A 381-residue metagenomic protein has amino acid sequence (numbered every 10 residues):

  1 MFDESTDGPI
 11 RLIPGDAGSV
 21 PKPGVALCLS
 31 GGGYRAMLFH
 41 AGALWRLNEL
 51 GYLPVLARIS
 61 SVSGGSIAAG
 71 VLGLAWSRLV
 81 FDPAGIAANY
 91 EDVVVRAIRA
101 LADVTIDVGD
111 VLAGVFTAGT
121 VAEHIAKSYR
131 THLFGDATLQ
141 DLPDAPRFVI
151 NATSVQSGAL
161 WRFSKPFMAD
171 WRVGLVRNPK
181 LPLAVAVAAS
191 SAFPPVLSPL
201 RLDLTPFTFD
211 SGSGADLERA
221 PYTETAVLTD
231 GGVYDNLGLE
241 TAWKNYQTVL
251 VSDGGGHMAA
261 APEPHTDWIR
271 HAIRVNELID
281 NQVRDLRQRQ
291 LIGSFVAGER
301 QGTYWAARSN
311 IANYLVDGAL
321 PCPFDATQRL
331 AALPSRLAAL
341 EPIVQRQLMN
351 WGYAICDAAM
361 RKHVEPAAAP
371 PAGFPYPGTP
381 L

Functional and structural regions predicted by a protein language model:
M1-P21: N-terminal charged/capping segments associated with class I S-adenosyl-L-methionine
L12-P14, K22-C28, G33-E123, S164-K165: Patatin-like phospholipase
S19-V25, Y222-E224: A short, charged/proline- and glycine-enriched loop that marks the coil->beta-strand transition at the N-terminal
A26-C28, R58-S61, V149-N151, L228 (+1 more regions): Structural recognition of the beta-strand scaffold that forms the well-ordered cores of secreted hydrolase catalytic
G33-M37, S66-A69, S157-A159, Y234-L237 (+2 more regions): Flexible loop/turn segments at secondary-structure boundaries
R35, D103-G114, L142-K244: Active-site gating loop/helix substructures
S77-I125, P166-M168, N178, R219-P377 (+1 more regions): Non-catalytic peripheral regions of patatin-like phospholipases
E123-P146: Extended, Lys/Arg-enriched charged tracts that mediate electrostatic binding to polyanionic substrates
